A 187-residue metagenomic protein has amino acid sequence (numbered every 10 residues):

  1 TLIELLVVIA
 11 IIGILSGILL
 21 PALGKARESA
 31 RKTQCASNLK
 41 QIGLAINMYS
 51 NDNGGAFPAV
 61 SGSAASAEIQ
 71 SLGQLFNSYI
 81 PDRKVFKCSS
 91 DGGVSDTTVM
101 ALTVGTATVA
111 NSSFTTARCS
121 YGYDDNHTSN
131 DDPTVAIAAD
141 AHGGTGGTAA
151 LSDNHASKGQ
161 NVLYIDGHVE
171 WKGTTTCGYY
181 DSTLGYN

Functional and structural regions predicted by a protein language model:
T1-I9: N-terminal signal-anchor/signal peptide hydrophobic helix marking the start of the first transmembrane segment
G17, A22-I69, D82-K84: Conserved hydrophobic/amphipathic alpha-helical signal-anchor segments
S50-N51, F57-A59, G93-M100, T145-G146 (+2 more regions): Short catalytic/ligand-binding loop motif for oxyanion handling, primarily in non-cytosolic enzymes, centered on
P58-V60, K84-S90, A138, L163 (+1 more regions): A structural signal for short, well-ordered beta-strand segments and their strand-loop junctions that often border
Y79, R83-T145: Acidic, glycine-rich loop-and-strand cores that form catalytic or ligand-binding grooves in diverse globular domains
H142-N187: C-terminal accessory segments of extracellular proteins
